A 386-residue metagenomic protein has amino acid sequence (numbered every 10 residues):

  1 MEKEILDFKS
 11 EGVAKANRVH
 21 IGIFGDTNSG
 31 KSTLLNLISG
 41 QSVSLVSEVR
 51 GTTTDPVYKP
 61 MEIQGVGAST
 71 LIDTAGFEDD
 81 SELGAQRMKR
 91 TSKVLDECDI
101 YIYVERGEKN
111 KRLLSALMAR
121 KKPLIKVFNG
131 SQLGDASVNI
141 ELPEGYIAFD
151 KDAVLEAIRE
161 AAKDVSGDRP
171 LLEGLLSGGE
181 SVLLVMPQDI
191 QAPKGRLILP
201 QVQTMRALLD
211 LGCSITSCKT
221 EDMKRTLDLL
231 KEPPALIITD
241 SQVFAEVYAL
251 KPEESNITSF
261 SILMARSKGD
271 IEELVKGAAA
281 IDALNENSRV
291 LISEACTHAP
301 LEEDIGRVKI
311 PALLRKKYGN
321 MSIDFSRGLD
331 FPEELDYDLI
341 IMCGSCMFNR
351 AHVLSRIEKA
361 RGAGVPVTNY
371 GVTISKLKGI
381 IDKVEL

Functional and structural regions predicted by a protein language model:
M1, D26-S29, G195-L386: C-terminal effector/interaction modules appended to NTPase cores
M1-A85, K89, K93-D96: Conserved G1/Walker A P-loop phosphate-binding module
E2-F8, K122-G174, S181-L183, G212-E221 (+5 more regions): Canonical P-loop GTPase G-domain recognition
I21, V182, S288-V290: Conserved hydrophobic helix-helix packing surfaces used for dimerization/oligomerization
E48, F77-L83, E105, A161-A162 (+2 more regions): Short, flexible loop segments at the rims of nucleotide/cofactor-binding pockets, characterized by
K59-G67, A75, E82-Y146, P170-G174 (+5 more regions): Conserved C-terminal guanine-recognition region of P-loop GTPase G domains, centered on the G4
T74-A75, V104-E108, K122-A153, V185-P193 (+6 more regions): G-domain G4 guanine-recognition motif of GTPases
L176-Q201: Long, well-ordered amphipathic alpha-helical subdomains in the mid-to-C-terminal portions of large enzyme subunits
